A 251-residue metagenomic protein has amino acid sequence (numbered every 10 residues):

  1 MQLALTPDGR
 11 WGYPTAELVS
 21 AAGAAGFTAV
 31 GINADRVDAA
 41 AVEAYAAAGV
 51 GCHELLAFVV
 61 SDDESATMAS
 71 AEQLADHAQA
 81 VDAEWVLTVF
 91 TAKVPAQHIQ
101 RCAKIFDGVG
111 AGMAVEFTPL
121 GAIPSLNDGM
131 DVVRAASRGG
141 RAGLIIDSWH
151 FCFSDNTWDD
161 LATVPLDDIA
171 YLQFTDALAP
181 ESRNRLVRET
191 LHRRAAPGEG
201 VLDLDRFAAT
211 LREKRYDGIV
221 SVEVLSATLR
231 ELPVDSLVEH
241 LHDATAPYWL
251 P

Functional and structural regions predicted by a protein language model:
M1-G26, E72, H77-D82, A96 (+2 more regions): Histidine-acidic metal/acid-base catalytic patches
T6-R10, N33-V37, A57-S61, F90-K93 (+4 more regions): Active-site beta-loop-alpha junctions enriched in small/polar residues
A21, G26-R36, L56: N-terminal substrate-binding region of glycoside hydrolase catalytic domains
A29-A48, K93: Glycine-rich, proline-tolerant flexible connector loops at the mouths of alpha/beta enzymes
G31, E54, V86-L87, A114 (+3 more regions): Conserved beta-strand positions in the central sheet of alpha/beta enzyme cores
A39-C52, F106-G112, L191-P197: Short acidic, glycine/proline-enriched helix-loop-strand junctions
G51, V60-G143, F153: Active-site acidic/histidine proton-transfer and metal-coordination neighborhood in alpha/beta enzyme cores
